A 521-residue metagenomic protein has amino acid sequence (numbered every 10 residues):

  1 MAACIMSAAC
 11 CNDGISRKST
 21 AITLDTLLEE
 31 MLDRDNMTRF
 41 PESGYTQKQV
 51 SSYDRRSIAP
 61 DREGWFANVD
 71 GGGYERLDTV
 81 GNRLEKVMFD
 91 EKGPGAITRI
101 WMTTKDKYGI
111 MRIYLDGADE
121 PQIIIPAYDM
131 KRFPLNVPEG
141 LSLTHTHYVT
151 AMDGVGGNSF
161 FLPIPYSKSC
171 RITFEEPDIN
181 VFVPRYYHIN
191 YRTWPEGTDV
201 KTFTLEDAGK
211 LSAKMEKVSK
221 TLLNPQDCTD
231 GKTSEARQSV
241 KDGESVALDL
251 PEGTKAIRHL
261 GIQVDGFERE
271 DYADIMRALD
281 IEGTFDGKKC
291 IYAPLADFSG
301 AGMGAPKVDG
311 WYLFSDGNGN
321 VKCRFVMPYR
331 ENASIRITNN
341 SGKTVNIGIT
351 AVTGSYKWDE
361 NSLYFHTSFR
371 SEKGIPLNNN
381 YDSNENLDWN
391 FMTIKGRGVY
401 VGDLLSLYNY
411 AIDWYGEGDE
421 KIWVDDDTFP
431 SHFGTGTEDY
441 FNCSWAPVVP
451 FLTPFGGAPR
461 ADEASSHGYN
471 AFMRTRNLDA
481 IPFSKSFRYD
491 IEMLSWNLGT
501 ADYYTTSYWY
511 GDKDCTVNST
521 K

Functional and structural regions predicted by a protein language model:
A2-K18: Bacterial Sec-dependent signal peptides at the C-terminal "C-region" and cleavage site
S16-K521: Beta-strand-centric surfaces of beta-sandwich/beta-rich domains
